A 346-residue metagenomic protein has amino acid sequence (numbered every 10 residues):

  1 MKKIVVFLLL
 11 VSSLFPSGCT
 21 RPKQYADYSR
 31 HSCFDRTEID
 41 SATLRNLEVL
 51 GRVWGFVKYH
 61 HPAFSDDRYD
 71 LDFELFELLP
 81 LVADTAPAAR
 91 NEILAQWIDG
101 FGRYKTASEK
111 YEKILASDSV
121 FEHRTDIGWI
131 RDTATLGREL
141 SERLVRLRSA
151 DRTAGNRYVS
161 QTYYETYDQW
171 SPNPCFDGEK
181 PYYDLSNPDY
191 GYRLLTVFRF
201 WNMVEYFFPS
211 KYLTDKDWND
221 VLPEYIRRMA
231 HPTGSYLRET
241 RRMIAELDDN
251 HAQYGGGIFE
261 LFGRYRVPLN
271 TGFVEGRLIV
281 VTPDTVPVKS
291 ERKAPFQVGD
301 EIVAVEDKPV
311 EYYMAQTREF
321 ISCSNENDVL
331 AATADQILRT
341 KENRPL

Functional and structural regions predicted by a protein language model:
M1-Q24: Bacterial Sec-dependent N-terminal signal peptides
T20-L346: Flexible, low-complexity junctional segments that flank or bridge functional domains
